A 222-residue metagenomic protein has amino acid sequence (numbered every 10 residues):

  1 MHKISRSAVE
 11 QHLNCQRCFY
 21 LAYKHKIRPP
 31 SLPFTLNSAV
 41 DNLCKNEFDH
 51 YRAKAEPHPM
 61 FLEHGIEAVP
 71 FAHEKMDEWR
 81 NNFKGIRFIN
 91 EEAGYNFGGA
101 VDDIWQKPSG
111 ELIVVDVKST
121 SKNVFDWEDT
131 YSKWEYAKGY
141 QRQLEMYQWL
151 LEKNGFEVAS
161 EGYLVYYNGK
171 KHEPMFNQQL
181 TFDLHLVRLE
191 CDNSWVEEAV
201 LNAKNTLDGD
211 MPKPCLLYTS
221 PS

Functional and structural regions predicted by a protein language model:
M1-E111: Metal-dependent nuclease catalytic cores that hydrolyze phosphodiester bonds in DNA/RNA, characterized by
K26-P29, L36-S38, G65, Y131-S132 (+3 more regions): General N-terminal targeting signals
N46-H50, E145, W149, L201: A broad, structural surface signal
P57-M60, K153-S160, A203-P214: Surface-exposed helix-capping loop/turn segments at secondary-structure junctions
W79-E198: Mg2+/Mn2+-dependent nuclease catalytic core
H185-L217: Polybasic (Lys/Arg-rich)
Y218-S222: Conserved small/polar residues in nucleotide/adenosyl-binding loops
